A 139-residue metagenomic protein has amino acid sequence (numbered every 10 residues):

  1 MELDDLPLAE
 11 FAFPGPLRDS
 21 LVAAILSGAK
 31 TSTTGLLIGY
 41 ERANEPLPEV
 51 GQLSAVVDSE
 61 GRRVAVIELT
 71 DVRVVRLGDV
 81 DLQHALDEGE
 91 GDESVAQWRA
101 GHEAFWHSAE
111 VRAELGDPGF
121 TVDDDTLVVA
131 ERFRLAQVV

Functional and structural regions predicted by a protein language model:
M1-V66, V72-V139: Mixed-charge, low-complexity intrinsically disordered regions
